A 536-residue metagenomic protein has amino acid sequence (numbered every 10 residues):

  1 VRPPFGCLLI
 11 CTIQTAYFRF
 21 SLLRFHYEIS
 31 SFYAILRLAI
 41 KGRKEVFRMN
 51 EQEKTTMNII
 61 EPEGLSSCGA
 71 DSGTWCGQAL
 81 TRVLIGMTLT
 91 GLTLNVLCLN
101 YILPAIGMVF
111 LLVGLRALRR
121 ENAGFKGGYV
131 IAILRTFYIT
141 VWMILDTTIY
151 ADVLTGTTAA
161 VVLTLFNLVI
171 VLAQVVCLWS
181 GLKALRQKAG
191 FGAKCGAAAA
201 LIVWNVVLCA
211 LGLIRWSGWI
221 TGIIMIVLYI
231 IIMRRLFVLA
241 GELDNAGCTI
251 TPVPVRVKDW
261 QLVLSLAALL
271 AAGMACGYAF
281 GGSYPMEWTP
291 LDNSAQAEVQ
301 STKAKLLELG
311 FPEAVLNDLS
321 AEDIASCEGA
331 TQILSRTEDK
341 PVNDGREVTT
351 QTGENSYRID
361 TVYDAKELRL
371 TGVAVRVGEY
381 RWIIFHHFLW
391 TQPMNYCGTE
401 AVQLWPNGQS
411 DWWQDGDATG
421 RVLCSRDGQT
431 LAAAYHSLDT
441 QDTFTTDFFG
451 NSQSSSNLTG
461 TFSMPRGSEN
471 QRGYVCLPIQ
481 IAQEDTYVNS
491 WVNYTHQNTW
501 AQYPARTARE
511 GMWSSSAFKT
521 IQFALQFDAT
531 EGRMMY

Functional and structural regions predicted by a protein language model:
T12-I13, Y17-R19, R24-R48, E53-I59: Short, positively charged and aromatic/hydrophobic N-terminal segments
M49-G114: N-terminal topogenic module of multi-pass integral membrane proteins
L118, V175-G196, I226-P254: Cytosolic juxtamembrane helix at the C-terminal end of the final transmembrane segment
W142-V153, T164-N167, Q392-R472: Structured domain cores in non-transmembrane regions
M143-L211: Membrane-proximal helix-loop-helix units in multi-pass membrane proteins
T249-M286: Internal/C-terminal transmembrane anchor helices
A271-Q300, L309-G310, F444, F448-Y536: A eukaryote-biased signal for long
E308-T419: Short N-terminal edge-element motif at the start of the domain
